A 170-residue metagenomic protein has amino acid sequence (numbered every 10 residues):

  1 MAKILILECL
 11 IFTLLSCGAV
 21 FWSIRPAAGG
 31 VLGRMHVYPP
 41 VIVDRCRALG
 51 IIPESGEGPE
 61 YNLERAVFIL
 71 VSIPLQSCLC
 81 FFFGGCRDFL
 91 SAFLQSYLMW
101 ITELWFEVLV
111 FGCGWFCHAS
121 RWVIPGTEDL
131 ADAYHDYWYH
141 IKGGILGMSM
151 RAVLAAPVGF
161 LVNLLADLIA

Functional and structural regions predicted by a protein language model:
M1-L98, T102-A170: Juxtamembrane/disordered regions of integral membrane proteins
